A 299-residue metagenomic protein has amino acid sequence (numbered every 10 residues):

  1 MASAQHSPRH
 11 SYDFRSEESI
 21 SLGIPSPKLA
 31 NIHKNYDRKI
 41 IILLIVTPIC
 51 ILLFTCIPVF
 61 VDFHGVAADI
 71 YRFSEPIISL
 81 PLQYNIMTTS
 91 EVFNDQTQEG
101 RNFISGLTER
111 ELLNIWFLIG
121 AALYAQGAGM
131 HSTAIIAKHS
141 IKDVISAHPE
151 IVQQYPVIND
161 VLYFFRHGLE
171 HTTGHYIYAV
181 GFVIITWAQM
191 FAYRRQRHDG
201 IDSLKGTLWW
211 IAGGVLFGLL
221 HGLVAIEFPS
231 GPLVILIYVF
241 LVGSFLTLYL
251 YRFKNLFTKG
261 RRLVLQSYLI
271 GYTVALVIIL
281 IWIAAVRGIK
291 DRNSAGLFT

Functional and structural regions predicted by a protein language model:
A2-V157: N-terminal topogenic module of multi-pass integral membrane proteins
D37-V46, S105-I115, D202-W210, T258-G271: Membrane-interfacial loop-to-transmembrane alpha-helix junctions, especially the N-terminal start
I42, D69-P81, G127, T173-F182 (+2 more regions): Alpha-helical transmembrane segments of polytopic membrane proteins
L52, L220-T299: C-terminal transmembrane-bundle signature of multipass membrane proteins, characterized by strong activation on
E75-E91, V180-A192, V239-Y249, A275: Hydrophobic cores of alpha-helical transmembrane segments in multi-pass inner/ER membrane proteins, independent
V92-L107, Q189-L208, N255-K259: Juxtamembrane membrane-water interface segments of multi-pass membrane proteins, especially cytoplasmic-side
A122-M130, D202-Y238: Hydrophobic alpha-helical transmembrane segments of integral membrane proteins
D160-W187: Hydrophobic alpha-helical transmembrane segments
